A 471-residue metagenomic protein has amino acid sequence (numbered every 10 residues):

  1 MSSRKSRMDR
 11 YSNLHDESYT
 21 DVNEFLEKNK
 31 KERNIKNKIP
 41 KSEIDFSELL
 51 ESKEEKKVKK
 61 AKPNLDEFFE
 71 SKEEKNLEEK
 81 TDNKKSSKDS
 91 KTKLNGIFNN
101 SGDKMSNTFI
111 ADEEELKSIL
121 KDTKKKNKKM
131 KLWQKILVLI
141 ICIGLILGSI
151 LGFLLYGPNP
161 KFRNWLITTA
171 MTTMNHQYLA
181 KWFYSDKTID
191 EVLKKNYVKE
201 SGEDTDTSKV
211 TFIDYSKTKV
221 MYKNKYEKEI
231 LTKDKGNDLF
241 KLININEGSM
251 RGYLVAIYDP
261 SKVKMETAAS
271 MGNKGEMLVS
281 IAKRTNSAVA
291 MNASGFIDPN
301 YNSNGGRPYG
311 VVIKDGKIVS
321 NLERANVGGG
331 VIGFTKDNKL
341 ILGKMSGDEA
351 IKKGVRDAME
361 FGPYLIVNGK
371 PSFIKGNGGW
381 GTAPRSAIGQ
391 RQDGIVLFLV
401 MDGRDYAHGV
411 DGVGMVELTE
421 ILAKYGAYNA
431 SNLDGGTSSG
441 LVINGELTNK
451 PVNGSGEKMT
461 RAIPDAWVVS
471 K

Functional and structural regions predicted by a protein language model:
M1-D122: N-terminal targeting leaders characterized by basic, low-complexity, disordered sequences that direct proteins
S3-R7, H15, V22-F25, N29 (+1 more regions): Zymogen propeptides
S249-L254, G328-G329, T382-A387, P464: Short glycine-rich loop/turn motifs
S261, N338-L340, G394, T437: Structural signal for glycine-centered tight turns and loop->strand junctions in beta-sheet-rich domains
A269-K274, G347-A350, M401-Y406: Short, solvent-exposed aromatic-acidic interface loops
V289-A293, L342, V367, N429-L433: General beta-strand structural signal in soluble alpha/beta enzymes
F296-G378: Active-site-adjacent helix-turn-beta-strand microarchitecture at beta-sheet edges that either contains or buttresses
S303-E323, S372-N429, L433, S438-K471: Conserved, well-ordered active-site substructure
